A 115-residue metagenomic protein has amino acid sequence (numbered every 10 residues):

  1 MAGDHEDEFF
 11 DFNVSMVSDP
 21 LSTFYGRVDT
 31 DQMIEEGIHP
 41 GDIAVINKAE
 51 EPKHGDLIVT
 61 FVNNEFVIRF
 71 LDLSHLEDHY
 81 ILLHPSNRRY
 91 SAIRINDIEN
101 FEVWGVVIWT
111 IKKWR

Functional and structural regions predicted by a protein language model:
M1-H39, E51-H54, E65-F66, H75-Y80 (+4 more regions): Short, positionally conserved secondary-structure boundary motifs
I43, I68-F70, A92-R94: Well-ordered beta-strand positions in beta-sheet-rich domains
V45-I46, V59: Hydrophobic beta-strand signal
K48-A49, S86: Fold-independent oxyanion-binding glycine-rich loops and adjacent beta-strand/coil segments at enzyme active sites
G55-I58, R69: Short beta-alpha junctions and helix-cap segments that line functional grooves
F70-L71, P85: Residue-level recognition of conserved beta-strand positions in structured domain cores
